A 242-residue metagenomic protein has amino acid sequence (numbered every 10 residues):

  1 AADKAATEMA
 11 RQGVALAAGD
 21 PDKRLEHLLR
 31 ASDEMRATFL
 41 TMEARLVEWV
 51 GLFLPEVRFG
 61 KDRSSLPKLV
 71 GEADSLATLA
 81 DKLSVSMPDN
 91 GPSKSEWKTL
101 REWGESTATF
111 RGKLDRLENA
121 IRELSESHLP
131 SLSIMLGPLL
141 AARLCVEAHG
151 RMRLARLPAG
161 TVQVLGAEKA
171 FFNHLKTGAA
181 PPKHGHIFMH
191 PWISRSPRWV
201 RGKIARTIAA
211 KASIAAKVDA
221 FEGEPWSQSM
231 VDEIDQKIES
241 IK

Functional and structural regions predicted by a protein language model:
A1-K61, D74: Phosphate- and other anionic-substrate recognition elements at nucleic-acid/protein interfaces
R24-E34, T38, P92-S95, T99-E102 (+1 more regions): Non-transmembrane, amphipathic alpha-helical segments
D33, A37-L40, A44, G71-D74 (+3 more regions): Generic structural signal for well-ordered, non-transmembrane alpha-helical segments in soluble/cytosolic regions
D74-P88: Long, charge-rich alpha-helical interaction segments
V85-L139: Helix-hairpin-helix/helix-loop-helix acidic hairpins
R122, E126, P130-V162: Basic (Lys/Arg-enriched) interaction patch that binds polyanionic ligands
V146-A220: Phosphate-backbone recognition surface of nucleic-acid-processing proteins
I204-K242: Acidic, carboxylate-rich catalytic segments that either coordinate divalent cations
